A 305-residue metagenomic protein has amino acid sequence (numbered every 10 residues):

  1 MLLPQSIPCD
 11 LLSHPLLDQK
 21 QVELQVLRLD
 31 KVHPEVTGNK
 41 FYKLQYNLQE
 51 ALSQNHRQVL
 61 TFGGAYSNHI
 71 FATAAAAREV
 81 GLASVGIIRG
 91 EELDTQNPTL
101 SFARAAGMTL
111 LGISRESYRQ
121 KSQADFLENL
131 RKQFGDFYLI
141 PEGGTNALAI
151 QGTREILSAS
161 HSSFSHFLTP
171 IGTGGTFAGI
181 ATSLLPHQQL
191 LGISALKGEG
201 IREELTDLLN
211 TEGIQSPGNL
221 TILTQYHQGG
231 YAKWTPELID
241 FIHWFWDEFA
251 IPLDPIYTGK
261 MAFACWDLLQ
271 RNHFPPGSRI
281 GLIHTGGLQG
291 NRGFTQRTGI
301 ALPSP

Functional and structural regions predicted by a protein language model:
M1-P305: PLP-dependent amino-acid enzyme catalytic core
